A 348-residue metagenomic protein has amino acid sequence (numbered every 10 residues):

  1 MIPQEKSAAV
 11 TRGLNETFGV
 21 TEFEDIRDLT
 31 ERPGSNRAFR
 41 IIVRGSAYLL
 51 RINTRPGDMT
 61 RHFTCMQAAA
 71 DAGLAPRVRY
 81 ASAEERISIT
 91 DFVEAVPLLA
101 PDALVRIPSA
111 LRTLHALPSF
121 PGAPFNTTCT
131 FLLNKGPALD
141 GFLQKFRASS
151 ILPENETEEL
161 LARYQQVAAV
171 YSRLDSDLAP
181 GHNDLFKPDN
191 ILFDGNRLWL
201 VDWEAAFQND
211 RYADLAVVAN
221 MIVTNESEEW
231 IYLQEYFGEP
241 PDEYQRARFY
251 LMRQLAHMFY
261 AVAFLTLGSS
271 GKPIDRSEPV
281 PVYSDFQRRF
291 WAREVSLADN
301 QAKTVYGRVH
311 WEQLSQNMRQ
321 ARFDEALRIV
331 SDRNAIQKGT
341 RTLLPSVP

Functional and structural regions predicted by a protein language model:
M1-A81, R86, A169, L174-A179 (+2 more regions): Conserved NTP-binding catalytic cores of kinases and kinase-like/nucleotidyltransferase enzymes across multiple kinase
P3-F23, S119-N183, D194, W230 (+5 more regions): An alpha-helical support segment within catalytic cores of ATP-dependent transferases
D28-E159, D175: ATP-binding pocket architecture of kinase catalytic cores
R55, A95, L198, A206-Q208 (+1 more regions): Activation segment
D189-L215: Catalytic activation segment of kinase domains across protein kinase-like and atypical kinase folds
Y212-Y244, Q254-P273, F286-L297, A302-Y306 (+1 more regions): Active-site activation/catalytic loop segments of kinase-like enzymes and analogous catalytic loops in related
R276-V282: Short, surface-exposed loop/helix-turn segments at secondary-structure junctions that function as lids/hinges flanking
